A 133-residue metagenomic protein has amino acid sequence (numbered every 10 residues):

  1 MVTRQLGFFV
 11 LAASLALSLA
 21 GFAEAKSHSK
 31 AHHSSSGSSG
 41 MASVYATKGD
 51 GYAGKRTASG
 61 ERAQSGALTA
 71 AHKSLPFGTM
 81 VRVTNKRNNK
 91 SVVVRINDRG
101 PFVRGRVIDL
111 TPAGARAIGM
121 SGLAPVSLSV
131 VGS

Functional and structural regions predicted by a protein language model:
V2-S133: Secreted/periplasmic proteins
